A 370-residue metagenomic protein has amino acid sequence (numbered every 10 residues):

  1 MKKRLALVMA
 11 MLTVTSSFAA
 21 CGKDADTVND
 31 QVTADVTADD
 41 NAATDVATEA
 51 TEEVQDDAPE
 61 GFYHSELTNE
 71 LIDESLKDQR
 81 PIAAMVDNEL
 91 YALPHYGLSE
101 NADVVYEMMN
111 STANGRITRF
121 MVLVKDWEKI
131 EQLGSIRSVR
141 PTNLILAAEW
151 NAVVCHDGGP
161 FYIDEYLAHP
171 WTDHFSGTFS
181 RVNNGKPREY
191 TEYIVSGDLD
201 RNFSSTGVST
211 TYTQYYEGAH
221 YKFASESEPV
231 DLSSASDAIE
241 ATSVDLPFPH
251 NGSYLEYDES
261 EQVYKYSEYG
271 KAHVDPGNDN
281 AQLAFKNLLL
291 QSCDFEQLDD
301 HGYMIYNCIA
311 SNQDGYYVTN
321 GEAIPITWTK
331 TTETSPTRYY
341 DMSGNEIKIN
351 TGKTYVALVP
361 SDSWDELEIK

Functional and structural regions predicted by a protein language model:
M1-R4: Positively charged n-region of N-terminal signal peptides that target proteins for export
V8-M9: N-terminal secretory signal peptides and thylakoid transit peptides that target proteins across membranes
L12-T13: Repetitive helical segments and hydrophobic/amphipathic motifs
S16-A20: C-terminal motif of bacterial Sec signal peptides marking the signal peptidase cleavage site
K23-D73: N-terminal, intrinsically disordered, polar/charged segments of Gram-positive cell-envelope systems that serve as
E52-A102, Y106, S111-K370: A surface/extracellular/periplasmic glyco- and lipid-processing/surface-interacting theme
